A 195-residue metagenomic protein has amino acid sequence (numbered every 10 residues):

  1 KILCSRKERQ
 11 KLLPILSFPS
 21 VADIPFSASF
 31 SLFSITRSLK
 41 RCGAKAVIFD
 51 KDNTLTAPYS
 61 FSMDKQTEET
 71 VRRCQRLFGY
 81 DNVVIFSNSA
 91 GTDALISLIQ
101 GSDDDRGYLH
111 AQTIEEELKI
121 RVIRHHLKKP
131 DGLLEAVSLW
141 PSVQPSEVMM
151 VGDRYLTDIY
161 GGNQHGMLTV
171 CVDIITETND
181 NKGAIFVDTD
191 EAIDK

Functional and structural regions predicted by a protein language model:
K1-K45, S60-S62, T67-K195: Asp-based, Mg2+/Mn2+-dependent phosphohydrolase catalytic module
D50: Active-site residues of response regulator receiver
T54-L55: Hydrophobic "anchor" residues
